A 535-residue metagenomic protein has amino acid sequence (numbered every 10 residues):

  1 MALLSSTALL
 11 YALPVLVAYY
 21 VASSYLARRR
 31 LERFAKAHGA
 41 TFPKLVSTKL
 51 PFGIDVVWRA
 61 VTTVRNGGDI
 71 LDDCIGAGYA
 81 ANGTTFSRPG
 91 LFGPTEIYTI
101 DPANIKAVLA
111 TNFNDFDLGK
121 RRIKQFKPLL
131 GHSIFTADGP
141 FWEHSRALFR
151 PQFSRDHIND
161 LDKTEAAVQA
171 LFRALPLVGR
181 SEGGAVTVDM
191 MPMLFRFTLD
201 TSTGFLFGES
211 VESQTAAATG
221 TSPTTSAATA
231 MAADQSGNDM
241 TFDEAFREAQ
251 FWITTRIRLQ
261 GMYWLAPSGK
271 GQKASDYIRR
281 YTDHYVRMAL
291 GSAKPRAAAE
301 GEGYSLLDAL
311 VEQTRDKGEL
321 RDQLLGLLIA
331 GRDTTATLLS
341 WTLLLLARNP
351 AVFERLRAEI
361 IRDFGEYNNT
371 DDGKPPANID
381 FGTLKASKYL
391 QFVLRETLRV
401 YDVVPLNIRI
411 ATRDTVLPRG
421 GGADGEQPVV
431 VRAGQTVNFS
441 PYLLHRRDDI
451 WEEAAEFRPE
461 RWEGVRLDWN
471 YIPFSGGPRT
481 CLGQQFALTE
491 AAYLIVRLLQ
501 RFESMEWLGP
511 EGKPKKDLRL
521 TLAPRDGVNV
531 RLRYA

Functional and structural regions predicted by a protein language model:
A2-H144, I158-N159, K163-R173, L177 (+5 more regions): N-terminal membrane-proximal hinge/A-helix region immediately C-terminal to the signal-anchor transmembrane segment
A2-L4, A523-A535: C-terminal helix/juxtamembrane-tail motif
V64-E96, L118-A137, R150-T215, R280-A298 (+5 more regions): Cytochrome P450 catalytic-domain "roof"
L118-K124, D160-L339, R355: Cytochrome P450 heme-thiolate monooxygenase catalytic core
V211-E212, P350-V352, L467, T480 (+1 more regions): Cytochrome P450 heme-binding "Cys pocket" and the immediately downstream C-terminal segment
M231, Q235-E244, G301, L345-V404 (+5 more regions): Cytochrome P450 I-helix active-site segment
T334-A347, L494: Short, small-residue alpha-helix embedded
Y401-L406, F439-V465: Conserved cytochrome P450 K-helix/beta-meander segment immediately N-terminal to the heme-binding cysteine loop
